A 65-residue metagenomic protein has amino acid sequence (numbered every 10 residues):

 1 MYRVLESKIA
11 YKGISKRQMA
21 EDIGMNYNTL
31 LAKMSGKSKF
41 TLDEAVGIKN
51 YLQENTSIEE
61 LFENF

Functional and structural regions predicted by a protein language model:
M1-S15: A short, Lys/Arg-rich alpha-helix, primarily the initiator
K8, D22, K33: Residues in the recognition helix of alpha-helical DNA-binding motifs
G13-I14, F40, T56: Residue-level signal for the short linker/turn that defines the boundary of a DNA-recognition helix
Q18-A20: Short alpha-helical "recognition helix" segments of helix-turn-helix
M25-F40: Recognition helix of helix-turn-helix/homeodomain-like DNA-binding domains that insert into the DNA major groove
K37-K49: Short, basic-rich loop-to-helix N-cap that marks the start of a DNA-contacting helix
L52-F65: Short C-terminal boundary/hinge segments that cap the last helix of small helical domains
